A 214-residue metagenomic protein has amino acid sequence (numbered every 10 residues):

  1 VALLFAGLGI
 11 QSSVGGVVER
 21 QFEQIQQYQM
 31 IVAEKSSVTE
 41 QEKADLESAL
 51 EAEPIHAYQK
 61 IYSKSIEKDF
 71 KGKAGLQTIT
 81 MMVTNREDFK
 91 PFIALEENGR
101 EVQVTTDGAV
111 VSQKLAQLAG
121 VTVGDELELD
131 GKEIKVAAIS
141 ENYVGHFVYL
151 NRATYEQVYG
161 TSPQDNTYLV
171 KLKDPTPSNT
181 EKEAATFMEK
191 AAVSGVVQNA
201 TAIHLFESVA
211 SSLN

Functional and structural regions predicted by a protein language model:
A2-Y28, E40: Alpha-helical transmembrane segments
V14, Y58, M81, A109-V111 (+6 more regions): Hydrophobic, well-ordered secondary-structure elements that form the walls of internal hydrophobic environments
V18, K182-N214: Peri-transmembrane interface segments
R20-Q21, E47-A57, I61-V123, K132-K135 (+1 more regions): Short beta-strand boundary microenvironments
I25-Q26, Q103, S140-T176, A200: Small-residue transmembrane helix packing/gating motifs
Q29-T39, K64-E67, K171-K173: Conserved short loop/turn motifs at secondary-structure junctions
V38-D45, P175-A184: Short, conserved charged micro-motifs
